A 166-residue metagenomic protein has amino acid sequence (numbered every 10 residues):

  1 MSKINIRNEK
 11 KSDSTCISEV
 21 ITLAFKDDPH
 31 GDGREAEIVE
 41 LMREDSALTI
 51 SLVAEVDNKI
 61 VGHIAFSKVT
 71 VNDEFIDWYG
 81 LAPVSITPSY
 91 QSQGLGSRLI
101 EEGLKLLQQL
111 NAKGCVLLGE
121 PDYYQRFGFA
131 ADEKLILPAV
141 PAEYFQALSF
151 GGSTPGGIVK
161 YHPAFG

Functional and structural regions predicted by a protein language model:
I4-I17: A short beta-loop-alpha structural element at the N-terminal edge of CoA-dependent acyl/N-acetyltransferase catalytic
S18, F25-V56, V61-A65: Active-site rim helix/loop that mediates acceptor-substrate recognition in acyltransferases
T49, I76, A112: Short coil/loop residues immediately preceding or within conserved phosphate-binding loops of NTP-utilizing enzyme
K68-T70: A short acidic/small-residue loop/turn micro-motif
F75-P88: Conserved acetyl-CoA binding element of GNAT-fold acetyltransferases
I86, S92-K105, L117: Conserved acetyl-CoA-binding loop-helix of GNAT-fold acetyltransferases
Q109-K113, L118-A142: Conserved active-site alpha-helix within GNAT-family acetyltransferase domains
V116, L137-G166: C-terminal "cap" of GNAT-fold acetyltransferases
